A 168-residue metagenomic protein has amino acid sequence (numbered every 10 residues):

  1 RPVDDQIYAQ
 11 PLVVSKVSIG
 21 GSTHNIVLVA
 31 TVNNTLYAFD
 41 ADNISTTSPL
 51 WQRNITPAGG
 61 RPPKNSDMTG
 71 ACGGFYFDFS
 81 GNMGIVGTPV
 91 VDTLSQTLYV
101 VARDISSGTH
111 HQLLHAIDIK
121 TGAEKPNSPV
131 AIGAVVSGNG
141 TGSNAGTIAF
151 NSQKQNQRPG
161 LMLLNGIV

Functional and structural regions predicted by a protein language model:
R1-V168: Mobile, glycine-rich extracellular loop/lid and propeptide segments that shape or gate substrate/ligand access
